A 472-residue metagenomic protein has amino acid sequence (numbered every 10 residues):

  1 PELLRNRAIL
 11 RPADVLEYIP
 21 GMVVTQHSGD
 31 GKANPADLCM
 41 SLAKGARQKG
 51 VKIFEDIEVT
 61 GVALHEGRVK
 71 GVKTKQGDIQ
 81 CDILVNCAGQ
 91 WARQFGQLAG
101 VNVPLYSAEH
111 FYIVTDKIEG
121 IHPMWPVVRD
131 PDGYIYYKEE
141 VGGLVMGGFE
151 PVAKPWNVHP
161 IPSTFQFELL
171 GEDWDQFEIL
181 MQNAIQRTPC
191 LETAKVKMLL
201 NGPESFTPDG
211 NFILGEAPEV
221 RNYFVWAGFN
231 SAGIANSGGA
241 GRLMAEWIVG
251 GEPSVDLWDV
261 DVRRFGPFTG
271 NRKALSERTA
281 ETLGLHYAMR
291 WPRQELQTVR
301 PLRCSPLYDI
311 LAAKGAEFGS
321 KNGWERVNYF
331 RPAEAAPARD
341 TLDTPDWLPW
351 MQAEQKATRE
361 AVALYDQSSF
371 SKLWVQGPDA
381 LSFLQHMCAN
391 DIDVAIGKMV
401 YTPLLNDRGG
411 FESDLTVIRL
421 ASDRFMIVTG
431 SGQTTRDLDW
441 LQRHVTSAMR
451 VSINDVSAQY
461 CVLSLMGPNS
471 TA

Functional and structural regions predicted by a protein language model:
P1-A13, N102-L105, T193, P253-D256 (+1 more regions): A short alpha-helix-loop-beta-strand transition element characteristic of N-terminal alpha/beta dinucleotide-binding
P1-E55, G61-R68, K73, V141: Flavin (FAD/FMN) cofactor-binding and adjacent substrate-gating region of FAD-dependent oxidoreductase domains
P35, K73-I83, C87: Core beta-strand elements of the Rossmann-like FAD/NAD(P) dinucleotide-binding domain in flavoenzyme oxidoreductases
S41, D132, V141, S163-C304: C-terminal catalytic lobe of FAD-dependent flavoproteins
I83-V101, D437: Flavin (primarily FAD) binding-site architecture
Q97-A99, I113-P155, E172-D175, Q186: Mid-domain catalytic core of redox enzymes that form a hydrophobic substrate pocket/lid adjacent to a catalytic redox
A99-P123, I179, S371-W374, C461: Central beta-strand plus flanking loop segment that forms part of the substrate or channel wall within the catalytic
V255, V262-A472: Glycine/proline-enriched, intrinsically flexible loops and inter-domain linkers
